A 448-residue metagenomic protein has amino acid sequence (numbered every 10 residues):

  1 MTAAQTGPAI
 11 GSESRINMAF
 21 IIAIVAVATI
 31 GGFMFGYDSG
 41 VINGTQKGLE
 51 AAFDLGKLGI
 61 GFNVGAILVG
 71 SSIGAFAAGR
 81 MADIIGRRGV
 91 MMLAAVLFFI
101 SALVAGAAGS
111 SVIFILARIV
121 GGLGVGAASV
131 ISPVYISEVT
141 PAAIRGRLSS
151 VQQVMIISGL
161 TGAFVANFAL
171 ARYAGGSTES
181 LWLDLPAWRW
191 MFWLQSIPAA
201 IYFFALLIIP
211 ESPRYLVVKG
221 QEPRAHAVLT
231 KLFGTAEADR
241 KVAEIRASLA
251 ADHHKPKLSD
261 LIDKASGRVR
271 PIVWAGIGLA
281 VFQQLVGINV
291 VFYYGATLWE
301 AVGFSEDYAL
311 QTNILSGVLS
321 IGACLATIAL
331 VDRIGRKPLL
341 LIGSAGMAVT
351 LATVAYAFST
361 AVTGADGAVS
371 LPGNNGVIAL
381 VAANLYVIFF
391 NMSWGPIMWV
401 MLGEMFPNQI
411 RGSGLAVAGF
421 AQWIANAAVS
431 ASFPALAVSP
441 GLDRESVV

Functional and structural regions predicted by a protein language model:
M1-T230, A250-V448: Alpha-helical transmembrane bundle of multi-pass membrane proteins
G234, D239-R240, G287: Mechanotransmission and gating elements of multispan inner-membrane complexes involved in transport and envelope
A238-A247, N313: Short, well-structured alpha-helical segments
